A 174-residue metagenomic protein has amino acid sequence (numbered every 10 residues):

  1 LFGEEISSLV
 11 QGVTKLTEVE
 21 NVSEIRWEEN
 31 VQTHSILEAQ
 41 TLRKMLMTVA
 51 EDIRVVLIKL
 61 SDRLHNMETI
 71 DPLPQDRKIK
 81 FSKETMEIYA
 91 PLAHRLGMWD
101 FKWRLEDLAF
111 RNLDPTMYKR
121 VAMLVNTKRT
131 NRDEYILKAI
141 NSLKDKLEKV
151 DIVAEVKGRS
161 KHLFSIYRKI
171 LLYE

Functional and structural regions predicted by a protein language model:
L1-E174: Active-site helical microenvironments for divalent-metal-assisted chemistry
